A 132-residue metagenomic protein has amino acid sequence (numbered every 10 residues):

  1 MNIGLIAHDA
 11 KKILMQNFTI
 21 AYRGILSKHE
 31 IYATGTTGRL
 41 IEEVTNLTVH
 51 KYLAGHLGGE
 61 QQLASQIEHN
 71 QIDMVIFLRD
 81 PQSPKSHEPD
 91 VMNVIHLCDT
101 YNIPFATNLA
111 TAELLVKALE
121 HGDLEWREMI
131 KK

Functional and structural regions predicted by a protein language model:
M15-G24: Histidine-anchored nucleotide/phosphate-binding helix
K28-T37: Short internal beta-strands
E30, L47-G58, W126-M129: Short hydrophobic/aromatic-enriched beta-strand-loop microsegments
E60-T100: Mid-chain, well-packed structural core segment of small domains
I95-L115: Short, acidic/small-residue loops that bind anionic groups at enzyme active sites
A110-K132: Short, glycine-/small-residue-rich phosphate/pyrophosphate-handling segment
